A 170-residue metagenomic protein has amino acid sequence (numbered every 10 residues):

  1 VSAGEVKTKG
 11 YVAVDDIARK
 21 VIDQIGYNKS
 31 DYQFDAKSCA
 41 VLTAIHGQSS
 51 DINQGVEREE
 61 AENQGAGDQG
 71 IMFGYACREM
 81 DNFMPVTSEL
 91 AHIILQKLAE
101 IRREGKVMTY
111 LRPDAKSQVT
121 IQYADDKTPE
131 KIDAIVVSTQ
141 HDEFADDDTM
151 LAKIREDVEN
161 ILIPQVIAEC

Functional and structural regions predicted by a protein language model:
V1-T8: Short, charge-patterned binding micro-sites
S2, A18, K97: Functionally constrained cores in energy, signaling, and assembly domains
T8-I22: Active-site-surrounding "flap" and adjacent substrate/cofactor-binding loops of secreted or lumenal enzymes, prototyped
V21-C170: Glycine-rich, mobile lid/loop segments that gate access to catalytic sites or pores
